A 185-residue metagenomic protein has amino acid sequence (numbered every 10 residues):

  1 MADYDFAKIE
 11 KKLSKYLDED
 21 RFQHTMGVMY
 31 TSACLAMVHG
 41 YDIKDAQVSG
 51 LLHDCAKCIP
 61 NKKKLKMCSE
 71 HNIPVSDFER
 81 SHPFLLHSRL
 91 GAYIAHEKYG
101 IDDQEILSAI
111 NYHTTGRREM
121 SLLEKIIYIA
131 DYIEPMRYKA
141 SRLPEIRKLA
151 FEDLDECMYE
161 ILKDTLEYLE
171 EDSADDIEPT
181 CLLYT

Functional and structural regions predicted by a protein language model:
F6-A7: Active-site hotspot residues in diverse enzymes, especially metal/ion-binding acidic/histidine motifs
E10-Y16, V38-E160: Divalent metal-dependent catalytic cores for phosphoryl transfer on phosphate-bearing substrates
H24-G27, V38-G40: A positional/architectural concept
L154-D172: Long, amphipathic alpha-helical surface segments
A174-I177: Flexible, glycine/charged-enriched surface loops at secondary-structure junctions
Y184-T185: Conserved small/polar residues in nucleotide/adenosyl-binding loops
